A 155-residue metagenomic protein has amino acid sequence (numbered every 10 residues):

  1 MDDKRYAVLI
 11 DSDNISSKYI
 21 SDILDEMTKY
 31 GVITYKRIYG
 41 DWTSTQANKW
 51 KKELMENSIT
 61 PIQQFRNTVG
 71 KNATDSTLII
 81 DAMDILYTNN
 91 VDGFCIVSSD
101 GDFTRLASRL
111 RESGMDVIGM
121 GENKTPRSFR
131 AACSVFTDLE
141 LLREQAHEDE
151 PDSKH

Functional and structural regions predicted by a protein language model:
M1-D81, L86-Y87, S108-R109, D116: Domain-level signal for Mg2+-assisted phosphodiester chemistry and nucleotide/NA-binding surfaces in nucleic-acid
Y6, D92, S134: Conserved acidic residues
Y39, D92-S99, L106, L110 (+1 more regions): Acidic beta-strand-to-loop metal/phosphate-binding motif
R66-N67, S99, M115, E122-N123 (+1 more regions): Short, ordered loop/turn segments at secondary-structure junctions
K71, K124-S128, R143-A146: Short gly/pro/ser/thr-enriched loop/turn and capping motifs at secondary-structure boundaries
A107-D138: VWA/integrin I-like adhesion module and closely mimicked acidic/polar interface patches used
Q145-H155: N-terminal regulatory modules in eukaryotic regulatory proteins
